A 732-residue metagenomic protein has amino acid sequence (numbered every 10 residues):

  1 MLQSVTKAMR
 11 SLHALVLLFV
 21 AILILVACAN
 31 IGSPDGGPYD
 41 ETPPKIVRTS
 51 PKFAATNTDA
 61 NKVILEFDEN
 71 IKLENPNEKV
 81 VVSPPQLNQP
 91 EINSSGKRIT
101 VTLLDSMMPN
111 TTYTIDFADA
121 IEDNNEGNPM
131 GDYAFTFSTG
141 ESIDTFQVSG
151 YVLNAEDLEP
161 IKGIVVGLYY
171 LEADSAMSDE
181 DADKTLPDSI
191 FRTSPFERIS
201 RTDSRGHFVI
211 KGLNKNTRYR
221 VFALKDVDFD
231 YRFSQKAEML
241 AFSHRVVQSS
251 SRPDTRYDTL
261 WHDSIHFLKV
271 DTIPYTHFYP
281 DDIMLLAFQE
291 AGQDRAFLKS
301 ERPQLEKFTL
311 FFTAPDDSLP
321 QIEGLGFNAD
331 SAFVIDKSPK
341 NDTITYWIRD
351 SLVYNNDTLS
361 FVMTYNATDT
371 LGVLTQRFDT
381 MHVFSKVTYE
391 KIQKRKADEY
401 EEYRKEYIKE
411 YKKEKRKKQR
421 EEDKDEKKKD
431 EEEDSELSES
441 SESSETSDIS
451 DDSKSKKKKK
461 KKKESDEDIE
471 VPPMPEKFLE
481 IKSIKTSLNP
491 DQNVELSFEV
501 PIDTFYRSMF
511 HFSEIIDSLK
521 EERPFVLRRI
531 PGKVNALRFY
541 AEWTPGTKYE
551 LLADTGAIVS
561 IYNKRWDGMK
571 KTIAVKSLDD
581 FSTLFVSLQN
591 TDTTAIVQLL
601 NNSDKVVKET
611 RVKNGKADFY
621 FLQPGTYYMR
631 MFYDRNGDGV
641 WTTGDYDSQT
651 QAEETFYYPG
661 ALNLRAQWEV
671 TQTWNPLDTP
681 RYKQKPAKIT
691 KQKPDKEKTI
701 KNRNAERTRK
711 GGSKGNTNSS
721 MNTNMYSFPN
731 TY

Functional and structural regions predicted by a protein language model:
L2-Y732: N-terminal targeting or signal-anchor segments and their processing/structural boundaries
